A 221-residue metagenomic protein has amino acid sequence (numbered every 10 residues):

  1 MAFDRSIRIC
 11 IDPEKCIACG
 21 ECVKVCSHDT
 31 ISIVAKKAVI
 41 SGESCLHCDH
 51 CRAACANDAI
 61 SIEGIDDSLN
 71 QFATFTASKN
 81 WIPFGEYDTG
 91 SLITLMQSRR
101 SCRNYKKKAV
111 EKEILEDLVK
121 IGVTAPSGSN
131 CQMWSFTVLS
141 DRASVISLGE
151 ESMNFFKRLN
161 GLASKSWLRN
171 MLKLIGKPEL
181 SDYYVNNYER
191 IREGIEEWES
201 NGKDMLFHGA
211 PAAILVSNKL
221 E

Functional and structural regions predicted by a protein language model:
M1-F3, H47-K108, K112-L118, T124: Flanking helices and flexible, charged tails adjoining ferredoxin-like Fe-S electron-transfer domains in multi-subunit
M1-V25, D29-S32, G90: Ferredoxin-type iron-sulfur electron-transfer modules and their immediate structural context
F3, G128-C131, M205-H208: Solvent-exposed alpha-helices and their adjacent loops that cap or buttress functional pockets in soluble metabolic
I17, R99, D117-V123, F207-E221: Small-aliphatic-rich amphipathic alpha-helix that forms the alpha element of a beta-alpha
E21-V39, H50-D67: Iron-sulfur cluster-binding cysteine motifs and their immediate structural context in ferredoxin-like electron-transfer
D117-N130, W134-F136: Non-catalytic interaction/regulatory modules that flank or connect domains
V138-E221: Glycine/small-residue-rich phosphate/adenosyl-binding loop
